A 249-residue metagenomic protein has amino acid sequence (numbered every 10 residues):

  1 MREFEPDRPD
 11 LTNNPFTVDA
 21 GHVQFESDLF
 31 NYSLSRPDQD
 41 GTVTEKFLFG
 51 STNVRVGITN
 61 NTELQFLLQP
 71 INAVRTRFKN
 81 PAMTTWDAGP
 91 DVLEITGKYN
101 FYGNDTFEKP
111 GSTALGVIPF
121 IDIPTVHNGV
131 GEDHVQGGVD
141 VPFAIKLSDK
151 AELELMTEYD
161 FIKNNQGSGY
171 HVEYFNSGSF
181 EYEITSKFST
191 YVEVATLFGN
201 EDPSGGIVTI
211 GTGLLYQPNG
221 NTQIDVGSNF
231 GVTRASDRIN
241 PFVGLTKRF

Functional and structural regions predicted by a protein language model:
M1-F249: Transmembrane beta-barrel domains of Gram-negative outer membranes and organellar outer membranes
